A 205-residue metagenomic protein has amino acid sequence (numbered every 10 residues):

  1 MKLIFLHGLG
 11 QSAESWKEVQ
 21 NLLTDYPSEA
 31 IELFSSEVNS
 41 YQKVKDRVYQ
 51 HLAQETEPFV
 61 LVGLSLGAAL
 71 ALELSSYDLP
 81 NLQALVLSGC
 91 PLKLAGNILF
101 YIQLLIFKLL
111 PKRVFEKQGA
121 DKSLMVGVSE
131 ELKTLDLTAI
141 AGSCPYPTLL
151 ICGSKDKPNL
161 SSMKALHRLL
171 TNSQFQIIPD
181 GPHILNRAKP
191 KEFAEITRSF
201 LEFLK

Functional and structural regions predicted by a protein language model:
M1-E37: Conserved HGGG/HGGXW glycine-rich cap/lid loop of the alpha/beta-hydrolase fold
Y41, S76, L82-P111: Flexible "cap/lid" loop of the alpha/beta hydrolase fold
Q42-F59: Conserved acidic catalytic loop of the alpha/beta-hydrolase fold
G63-A71: Gly/Ala-rich beta-loop-alpha elbow adjacent to hydrolase catalytic centers
R113-A139, K155: Hydrophobic, aromatic-rich cap/lid helix
S143-C144, L150-C152: Short beta-strand/loop motif that positions the catalytic acidic residue of the alpha/beta-hydrolase fold
K157-M163: Conserved alpha/beta-hydrolase "acid-adjacent" motif
G181-A194: Catalytic histidine-centered segment of alpha/beta-hydrolase-like enzymes
